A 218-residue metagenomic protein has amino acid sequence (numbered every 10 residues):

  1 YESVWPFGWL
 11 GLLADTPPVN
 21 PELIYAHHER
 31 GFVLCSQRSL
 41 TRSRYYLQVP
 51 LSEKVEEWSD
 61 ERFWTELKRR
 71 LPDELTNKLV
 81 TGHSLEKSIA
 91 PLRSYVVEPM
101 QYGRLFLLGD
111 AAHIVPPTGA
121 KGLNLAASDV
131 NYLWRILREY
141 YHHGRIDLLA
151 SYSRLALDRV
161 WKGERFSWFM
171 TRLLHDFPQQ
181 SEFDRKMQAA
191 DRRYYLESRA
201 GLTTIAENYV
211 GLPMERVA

Functional and structural regions predicted by a protein language model:
Y1-L92, V97: Conserved FAD-binding catalytic core of PHBH/FMO-like flavoproteins
E56, R104, A156-L157: Short, cationic motifs built from Arg/Lys/His that form the positively charged side of catalytic pockets
P99-P117: Short FAD-binding loop at a beta-strand-to-alpha-helix junction that anchors the flavin cofactor in diverse
L105-D110, N124-L125, L133: C-terminal structured domain segments across diverse proteins
P117-A127: A conserved FAD-binding loop/helix module that cradles the flavin
T118-A120, R135-A218: C-terminal helical "tail/cap" subdomain of flavin- and related membrane-associated enzymes
